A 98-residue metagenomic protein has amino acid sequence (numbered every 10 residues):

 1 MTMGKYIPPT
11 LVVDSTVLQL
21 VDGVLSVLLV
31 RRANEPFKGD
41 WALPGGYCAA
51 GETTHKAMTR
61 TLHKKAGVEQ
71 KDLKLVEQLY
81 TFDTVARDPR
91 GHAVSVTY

Functional and structural regions predicted by a protein language model:
T2-A42, H55: N-terminal strand-loop-strand
L11, K56-T59, G67-Y98: Active-site segment of metal-dependent pyrophosphate-handling enzymes, primarily the Nudix hydrolase catalytic core
P44, M58, L62: Hydrophobic alpha-helical positions that pack around
